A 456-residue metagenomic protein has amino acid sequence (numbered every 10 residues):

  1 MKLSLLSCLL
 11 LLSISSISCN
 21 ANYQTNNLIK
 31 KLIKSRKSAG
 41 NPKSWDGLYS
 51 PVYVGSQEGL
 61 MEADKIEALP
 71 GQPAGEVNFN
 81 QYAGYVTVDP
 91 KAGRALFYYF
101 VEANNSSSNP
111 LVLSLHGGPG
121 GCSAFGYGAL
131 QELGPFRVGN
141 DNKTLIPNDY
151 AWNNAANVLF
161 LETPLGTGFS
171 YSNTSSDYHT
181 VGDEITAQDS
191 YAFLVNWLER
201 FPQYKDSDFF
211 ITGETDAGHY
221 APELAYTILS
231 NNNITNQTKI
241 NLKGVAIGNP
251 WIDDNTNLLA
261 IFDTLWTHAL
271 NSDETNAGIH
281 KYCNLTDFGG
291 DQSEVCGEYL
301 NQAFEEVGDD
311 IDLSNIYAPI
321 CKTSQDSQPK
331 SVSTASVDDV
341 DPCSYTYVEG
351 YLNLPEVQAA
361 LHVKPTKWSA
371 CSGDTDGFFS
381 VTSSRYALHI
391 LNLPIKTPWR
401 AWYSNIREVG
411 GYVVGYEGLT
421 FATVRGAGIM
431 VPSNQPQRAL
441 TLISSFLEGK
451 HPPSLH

Functional and structural regions predicted by a protein language model:
K2-H456: Terminal and linker regions of secretory-pathway proteins
